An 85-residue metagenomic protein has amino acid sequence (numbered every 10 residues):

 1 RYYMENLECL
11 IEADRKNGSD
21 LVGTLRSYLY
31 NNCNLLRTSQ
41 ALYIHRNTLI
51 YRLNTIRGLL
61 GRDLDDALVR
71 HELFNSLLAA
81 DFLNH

Functional and structural regions predicted by a protein language model:
R1-H85: Cytosolic nucleotide-utilizing catalytic cores of signal-transduction proteins
